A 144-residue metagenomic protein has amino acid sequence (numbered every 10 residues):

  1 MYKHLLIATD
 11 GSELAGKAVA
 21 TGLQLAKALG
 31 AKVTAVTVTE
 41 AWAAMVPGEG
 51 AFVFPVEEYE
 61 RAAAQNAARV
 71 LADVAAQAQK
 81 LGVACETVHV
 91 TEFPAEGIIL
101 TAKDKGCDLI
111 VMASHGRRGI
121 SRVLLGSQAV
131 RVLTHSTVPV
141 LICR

Functional and structural regions predicted by a protein language model:
M1, T37, G82, F93 (+3 more regions): Conserved functional loop/turn residues at catalytic and ligand-binding sites
K3-F54, Q77, L81-E86: Small/aliphatic-rich secondary-structure junction motif
D10, E92, S114-R117: Histidine-centered beta-alpha loop that forms part of the nucleotide-sugar donor binding/catalytic region in diverse
A18, M45-G48, I98-L100, R122-L124: Short, well-ordered secondary-structure micro-motifs
A20, Q24, Q65, R69-K80 (+1 more regions): Replace "anionic and nucleotidyl ligands
Q24, L100-R144: Gly/Ser-rich helix-loop-strand patches that form or flank binding pockets for ribonucleotide-derived cofactors
F54-R69: A short acidic, glycine-rich active-site loop that binds or catalyzes chemistry on phosphate/adenosine moieties
A76-I110: Structural beta-alpha unit
